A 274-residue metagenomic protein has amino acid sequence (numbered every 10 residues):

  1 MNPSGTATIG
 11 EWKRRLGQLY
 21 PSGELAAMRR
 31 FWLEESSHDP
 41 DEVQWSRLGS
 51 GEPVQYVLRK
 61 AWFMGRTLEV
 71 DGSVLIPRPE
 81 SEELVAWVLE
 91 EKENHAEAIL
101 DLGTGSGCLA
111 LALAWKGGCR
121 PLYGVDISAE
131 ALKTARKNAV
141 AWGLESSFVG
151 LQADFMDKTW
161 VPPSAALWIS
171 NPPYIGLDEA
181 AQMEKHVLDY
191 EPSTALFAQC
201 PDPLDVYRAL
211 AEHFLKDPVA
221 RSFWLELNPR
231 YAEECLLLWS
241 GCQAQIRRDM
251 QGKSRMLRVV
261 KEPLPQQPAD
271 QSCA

Functional and structural regions predicted by a protein language model:
M1-H38: Non-catalytic accessory regions of SAM-dependent methyltransferases
I9, K13, R29, D41-E42 (+9 more regions): A general structural signal for well-ordered alpha-helical segments in protein cores
L25-E91: Conserved AdoMet
W32, G51, S81, L109 (+5 more regions): Residue-level signal for inorganic ion chemistry
E83-Q182, A209: Conserved SAM/SAH cofactor-binding pocket of Class I
Y174-V206: Mobile active-site "lid"/loop adjacent to the S-adenosyl-L-methionine
C200-V259: Conserved Class I SAM-dependent methyltransferase catalytic core
P263-A274: Flexible, glycine-/basic-rich loop-and-beta segments that form/coincide with the SAM-dependent methyltransferase
